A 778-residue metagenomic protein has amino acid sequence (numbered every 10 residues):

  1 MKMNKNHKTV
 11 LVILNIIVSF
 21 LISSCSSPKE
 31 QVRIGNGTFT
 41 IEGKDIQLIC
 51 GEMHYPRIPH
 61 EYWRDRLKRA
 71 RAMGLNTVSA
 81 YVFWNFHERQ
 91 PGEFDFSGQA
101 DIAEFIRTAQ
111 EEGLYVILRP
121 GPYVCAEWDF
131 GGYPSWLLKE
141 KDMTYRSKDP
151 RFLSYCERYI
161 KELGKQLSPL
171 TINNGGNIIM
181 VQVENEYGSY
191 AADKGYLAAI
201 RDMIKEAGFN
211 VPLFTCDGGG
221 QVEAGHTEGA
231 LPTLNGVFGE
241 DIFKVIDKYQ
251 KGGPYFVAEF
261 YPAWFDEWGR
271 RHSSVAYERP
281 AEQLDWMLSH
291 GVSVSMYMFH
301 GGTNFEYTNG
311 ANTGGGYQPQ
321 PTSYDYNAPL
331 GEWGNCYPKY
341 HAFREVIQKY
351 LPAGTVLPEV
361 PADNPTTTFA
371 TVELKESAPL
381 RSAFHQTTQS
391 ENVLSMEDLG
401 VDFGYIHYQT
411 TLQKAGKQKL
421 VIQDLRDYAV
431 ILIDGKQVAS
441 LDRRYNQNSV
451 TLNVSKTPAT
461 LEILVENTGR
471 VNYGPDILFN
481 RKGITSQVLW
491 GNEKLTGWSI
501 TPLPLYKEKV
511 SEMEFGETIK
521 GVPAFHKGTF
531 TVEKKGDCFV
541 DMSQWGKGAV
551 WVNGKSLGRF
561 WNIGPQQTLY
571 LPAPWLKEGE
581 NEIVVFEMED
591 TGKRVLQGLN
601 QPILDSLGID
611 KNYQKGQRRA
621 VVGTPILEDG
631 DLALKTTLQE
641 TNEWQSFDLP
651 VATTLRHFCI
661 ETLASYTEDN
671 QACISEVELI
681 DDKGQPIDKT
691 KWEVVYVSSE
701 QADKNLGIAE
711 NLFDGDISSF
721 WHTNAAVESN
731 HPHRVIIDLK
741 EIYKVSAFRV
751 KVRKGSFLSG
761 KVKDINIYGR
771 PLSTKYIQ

Functional and structural regions predicted by a protein language model:
E30, I34-Y62, K68-A72, E93 (+4 more regions): Extended substrate-binding grooves/exosites of carbohydrate-active enzymes
Y62-F83, D101, E112-I117: Catalytic domains of carbohydrate-active enzymes, especially glycoside hydrolases
R119-G121, I172-N185, M203-A224, A230-G236 (+2 more regions): Aromatic-lined carbohydrate-recognition surfaces of secreted/lumenal glycan-active proteins
C156-Q182, D193-K194, R201, F209-N210 (+6 more regions): Carbohydrate-binding surfaces of carbohydrate-active enzymes
Q386-E391, N553, R619-L655, Y666-V745 (+3 more regions): Disordered, acidic Ser/Thr/Pro-rich linker "stalks" and the adjacent N-terminal cap of the next globular domain
Q413-K419, V532-F539, A652-H657, N730-P732 (+1 more regions): Extended extracellular/luminal ectodomain segments enriched in beta-structured repeat modules
Q418-L432, L461, F530-N553, F560-W561 (+1 more regions): Aromatic-lined ligand-binding clefts that engage carbohydrates, nucleic acids, or primary amines
I463-G469, V585-T591, E661-E668, R753: Short beta-strand-plus-loop segments that form exposed binding edges in beta-rich domains
